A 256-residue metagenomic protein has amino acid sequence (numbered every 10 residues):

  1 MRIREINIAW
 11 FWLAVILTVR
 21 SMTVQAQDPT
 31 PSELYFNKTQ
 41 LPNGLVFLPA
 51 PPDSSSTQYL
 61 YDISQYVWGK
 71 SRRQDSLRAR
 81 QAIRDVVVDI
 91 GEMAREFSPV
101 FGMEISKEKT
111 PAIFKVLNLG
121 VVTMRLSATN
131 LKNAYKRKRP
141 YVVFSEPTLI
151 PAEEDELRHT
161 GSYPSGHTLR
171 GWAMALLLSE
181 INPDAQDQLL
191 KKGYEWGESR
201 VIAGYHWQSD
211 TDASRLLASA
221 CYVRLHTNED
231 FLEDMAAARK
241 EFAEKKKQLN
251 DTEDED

Functional and structural regions predicted by a protein language model:
M1-I8: N-terminal secretory signal peptides that target proteins for export/translocation
A9-R20: Bacterial N-terminal signal peptides
S21-A26: Boundary at the C-terminal end of the N-terminal hydrophobic targeting segment
D28-A203, R224-T227, D234, K245: Hydrophobic alpha-helical bundle signature of multipass membrane enzymes
H167, H206, S214: Histidine-centered divalent metal-coordination motifs
S219-C221: Catalytic phosphate/nucleotide-handling subdomain of diverse soluble enzymes
N228-D256: Acidic, carboxylate-rich catalytic segments that either coordinate divalent cations
